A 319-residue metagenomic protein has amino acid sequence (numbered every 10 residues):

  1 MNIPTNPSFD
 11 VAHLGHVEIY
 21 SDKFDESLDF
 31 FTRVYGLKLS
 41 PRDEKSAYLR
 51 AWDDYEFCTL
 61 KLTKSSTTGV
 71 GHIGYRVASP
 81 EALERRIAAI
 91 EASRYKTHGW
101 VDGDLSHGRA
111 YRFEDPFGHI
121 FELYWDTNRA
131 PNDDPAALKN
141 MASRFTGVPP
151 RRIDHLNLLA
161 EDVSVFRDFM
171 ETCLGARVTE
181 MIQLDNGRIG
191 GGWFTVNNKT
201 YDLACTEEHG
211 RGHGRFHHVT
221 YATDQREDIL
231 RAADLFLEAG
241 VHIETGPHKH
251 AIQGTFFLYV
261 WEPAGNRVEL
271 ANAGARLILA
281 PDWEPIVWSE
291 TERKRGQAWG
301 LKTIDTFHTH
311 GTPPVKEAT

Functional and structural regions predicted by a protein language model:
M1-D25, Y55, V70-I73, D133-S164 (+4 more regions): N-terminal beta-strand motif that seeds the catalytic metal site of vicinal oxygen chelate
N2-P7, A88-P149, I189-F194, G240-T319: Vicinal oxygen chelate
F9-A12, E18-E56, L158-T200: Core segments of cupin and vicinal oxygen chelate
H13-D22, S65-A89, R109-E114, R151-E161 (+2 more regions): Vicinal oxygen chelate
F24-D29, R33-G71, V77-E84, S93-K96 (+1 more regions): Active-site-proximal cofactor/substrate-binding loop regions of enzyme domains
S27-T32, I90, G118, F166-E171 (+3 more regions): Conserved active-site tyrosine of GNAT-family acetyltransferases
D54-L60, G118-F121, A130, K199-L203 (+1 more regions): Short, charged/polar, Gly/Pro-enriched secondary-structure boundary elements
Q183-G254: A compositional/structural signature marking long, glycine- and acidic/polar-rich segments with frequent tryptophans
